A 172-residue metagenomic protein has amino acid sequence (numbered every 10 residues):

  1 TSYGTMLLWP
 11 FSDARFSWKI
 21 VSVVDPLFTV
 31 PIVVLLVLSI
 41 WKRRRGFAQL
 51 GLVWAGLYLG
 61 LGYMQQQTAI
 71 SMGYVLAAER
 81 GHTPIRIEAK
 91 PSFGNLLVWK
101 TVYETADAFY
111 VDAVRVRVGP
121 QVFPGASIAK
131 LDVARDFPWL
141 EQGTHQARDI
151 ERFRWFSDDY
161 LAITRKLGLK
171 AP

Functional and structural regions predicted by a protein language model:
S2-R45, K90: Functional transmembrane or membrane-interface alpha-helices that line membrane-embedded catalytic, ligand-binding
S17, V21-V23, S39-L50, P84 (+1 more regions): Alpha-helical membrane-embedding segments and immediately adjacent membrane-interface amphipathic helices
I32-W41, M72-R80, L97-A113: Juxtamembrane/interfacial segments around transmembrane helices
K42-Q67: Internal/C-terminal transmembrane anchor helices
L52, A69-G73, R152: General structural feature for long, well-ordered alpha-helical segments within catalytic domains of soluble enzymes
L59-G81: Hydrophobic alpha-helical transmembrane segments in integral membrane proteins
T83-R86, L96-P172: Extracytosolic and intramembrane catalytic regions of membrane-associated proteins in envelope/secretory systems
P91-N95: A short beta-turn/loop motif at secondary-structure boundaries
